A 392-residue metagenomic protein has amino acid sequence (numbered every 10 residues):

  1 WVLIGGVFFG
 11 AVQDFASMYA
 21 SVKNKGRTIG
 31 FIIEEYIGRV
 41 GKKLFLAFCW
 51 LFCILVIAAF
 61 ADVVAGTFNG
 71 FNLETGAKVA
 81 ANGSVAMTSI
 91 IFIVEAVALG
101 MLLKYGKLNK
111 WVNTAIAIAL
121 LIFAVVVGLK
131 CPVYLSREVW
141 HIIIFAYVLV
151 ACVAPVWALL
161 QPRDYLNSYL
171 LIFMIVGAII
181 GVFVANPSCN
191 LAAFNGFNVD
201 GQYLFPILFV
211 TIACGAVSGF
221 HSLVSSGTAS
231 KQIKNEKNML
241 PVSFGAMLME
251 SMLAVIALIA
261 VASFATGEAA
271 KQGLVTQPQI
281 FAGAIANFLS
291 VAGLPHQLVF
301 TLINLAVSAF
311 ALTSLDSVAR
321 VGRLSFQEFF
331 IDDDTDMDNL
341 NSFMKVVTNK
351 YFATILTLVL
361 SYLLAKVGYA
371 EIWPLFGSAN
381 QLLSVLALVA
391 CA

Functional and structural regions predicted by a protein language model:
L3, V12-G41, F68, N72-K78 (+3 more regions): Flexible loop linkers connecting adjacent transmembrane helices in multi-pass alpha-helical membrane transporters
G5-Q13, S17, S21-K25, F52-G66 (+3 more regions): Membrane-helix boundary/coupling elements in multi-pass transport proteins
I29, A154-S168, F220-L253, Q272-G273 (+2 more regions): Hydrophobic, small-residue-rich membrane helices and short re-entrant helix-turn-helix hairpins that build
R39-I54, G245-M252, Q297-V299, E328-K366: Loop-to-transmembrane helix boundary motifs in multi-pass membrane proteins
I54-G76, G100-K107, V125-L135, A151-Q161 (+7 more regions): Transmembrane helix-loop junctions in multi-pass membrane proteins
G83-V126, R137-V184, R323-Q327, A379-A387: Membrane-interface loop-to-helix entry segments
R137-A154, G177-P187, G196-E236, L240-G245 (+2 more regions): Hydrophobic, membrane-embedded alpha-helices of multi-pass small-molecule transporters
V182-G196, G245-A284: Extracellular/periplasmic helix-exit of transmembrane alpha-helices
